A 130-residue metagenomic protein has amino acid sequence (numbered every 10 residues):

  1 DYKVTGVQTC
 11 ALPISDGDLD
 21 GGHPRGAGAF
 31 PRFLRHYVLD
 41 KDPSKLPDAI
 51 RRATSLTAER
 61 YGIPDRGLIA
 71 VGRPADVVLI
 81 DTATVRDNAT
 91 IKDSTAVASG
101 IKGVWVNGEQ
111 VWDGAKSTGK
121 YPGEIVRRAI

Functional and structural regions predicted by a protein language model:
D1-C10: Single conserved hydrophobic/aromatic residue that forms the stacking wall/gate of nucleotide- or nucleobase-binding
D1-Y2, L68, S94: Short, flexible, glycine/charge-rich loop motifs used to bind or transfer phosphoryl groups or to couple energy/partner
G6, G28, T95-A98: Short, conserved loop/turn and helix-capping segments at secondary-structure boundaries that abut family-defining
A11, D16, V78-E124: C-terminal cap of metal-dependent C-N hydrolases
A11-T84: His/Asp/Glu-enriched, well-ordered alpha-helical/loop segment that forms or immediately abuts the divalent-metal
R52-R60, A115-V126: Noncatalytic linker/hinge segments flanking ATPase motor cores
R128-I130: Basic/polar N-terminal segments that are highly enriched at the extreme N-terminus, encompassing both cleavable
